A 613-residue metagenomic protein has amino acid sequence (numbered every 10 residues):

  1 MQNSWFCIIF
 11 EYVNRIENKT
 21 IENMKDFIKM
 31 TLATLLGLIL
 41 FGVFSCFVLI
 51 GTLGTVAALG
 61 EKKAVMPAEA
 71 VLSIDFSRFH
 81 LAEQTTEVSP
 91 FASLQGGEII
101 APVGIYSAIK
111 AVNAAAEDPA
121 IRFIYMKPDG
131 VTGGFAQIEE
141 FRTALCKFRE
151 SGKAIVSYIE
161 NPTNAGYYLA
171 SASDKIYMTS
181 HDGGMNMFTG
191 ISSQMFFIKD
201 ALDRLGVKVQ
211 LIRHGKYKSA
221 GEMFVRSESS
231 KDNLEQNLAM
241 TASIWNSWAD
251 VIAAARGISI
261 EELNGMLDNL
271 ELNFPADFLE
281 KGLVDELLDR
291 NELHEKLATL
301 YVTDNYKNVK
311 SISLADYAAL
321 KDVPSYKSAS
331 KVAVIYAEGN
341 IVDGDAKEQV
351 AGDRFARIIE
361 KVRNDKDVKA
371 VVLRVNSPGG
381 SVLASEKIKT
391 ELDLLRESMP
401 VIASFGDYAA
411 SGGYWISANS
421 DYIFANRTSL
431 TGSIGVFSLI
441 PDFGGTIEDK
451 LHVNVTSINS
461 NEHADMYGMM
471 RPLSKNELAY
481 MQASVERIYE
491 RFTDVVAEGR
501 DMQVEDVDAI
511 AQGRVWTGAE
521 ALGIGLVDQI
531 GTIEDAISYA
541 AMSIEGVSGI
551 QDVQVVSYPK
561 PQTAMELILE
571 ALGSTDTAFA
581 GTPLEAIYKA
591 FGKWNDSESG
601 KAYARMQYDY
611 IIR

Functional and structural regions predicted by a protein language model:
Q2-T20: Short, positively charged and aromatic/hydrophobic N-terminal segments
K25-V71, A82, E117, R122 (+4 more regions): Flexible, low-complexity junctional segments that flank or bridge functional domains
K63, A70-F196, P324-T446: Cleft-lining beta-strand/loop regions that shape enzyme active-site pockets
K199-A298, G444-I544, S548-I550: Charged, glycine-interspersed solvent-exposed loop segments at helix/strand-loop junctions that cap or gate access
K296, V302-Y317, S328, E534-E545 (+2 more regions): Extended hydrophobic/aromatic segments used for targeting, binding, or gating
D304-S311, A425-N426, V455-N459, E505-D506 (+1 more regions): Acidic/polar loop patches that form or flank catalytic/metal-binding clefts of enzymes that bind anionic ligands
K327-V332, Y336-D367, Y558-R613: Intrinsic disorder and flexible/low-complexity segments
Y336-G339, V375-S377, F405-D407, R427-S429 (+8 more regions): Active-site proximal loops enriched in glycine and acidic residues that flank catalytic Cys/His/Asp and coordinate
